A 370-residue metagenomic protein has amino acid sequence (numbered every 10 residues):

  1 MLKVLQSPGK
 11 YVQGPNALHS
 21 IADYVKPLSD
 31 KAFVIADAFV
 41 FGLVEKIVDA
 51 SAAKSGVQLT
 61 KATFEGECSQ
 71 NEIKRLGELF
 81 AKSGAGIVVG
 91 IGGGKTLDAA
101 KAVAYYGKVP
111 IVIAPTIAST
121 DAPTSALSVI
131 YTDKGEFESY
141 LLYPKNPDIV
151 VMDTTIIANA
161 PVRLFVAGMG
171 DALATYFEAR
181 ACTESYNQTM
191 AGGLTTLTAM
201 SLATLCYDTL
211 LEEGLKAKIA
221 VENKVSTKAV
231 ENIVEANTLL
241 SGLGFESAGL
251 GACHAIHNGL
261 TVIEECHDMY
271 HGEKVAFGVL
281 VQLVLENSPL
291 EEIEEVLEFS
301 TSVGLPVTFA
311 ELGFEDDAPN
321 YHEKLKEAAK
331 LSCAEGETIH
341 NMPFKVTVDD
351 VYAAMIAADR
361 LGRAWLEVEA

Functional and structural regions predicted by a protein language model:
M1-I87, F309: ATP/NTP phosphate-donor binding region
G9, Y105-T198: A glycine/threonine-rich phosphate-anchoring loop and its flanking beta-alpha core in nucleotide/phosphate-binding
P15-N16, A36-A38, I91-G93, A114-I117 (+3 more regions): Fold-independent oxyanion-binding glycine-rich loops and adjacent beta-strand/coil segments at enzyme active sites
L18, F41-E45, K95-A102, T120-T124 (+2 more regions): Short glycine/serine/threonine-rich phosphate/pyrophosphate-binding segments that cradle anionic phosphate groups
F80-I117: A short, small-residue-rich loop immediately preceding and capping a beta-strand
M190-L305, A310: Active-site segments that bind and position negatively charged phosphate/pyrophosphate groups
S288-A370: C-terminal charged capping/lid subdomain of soluble metabolic enzymes
